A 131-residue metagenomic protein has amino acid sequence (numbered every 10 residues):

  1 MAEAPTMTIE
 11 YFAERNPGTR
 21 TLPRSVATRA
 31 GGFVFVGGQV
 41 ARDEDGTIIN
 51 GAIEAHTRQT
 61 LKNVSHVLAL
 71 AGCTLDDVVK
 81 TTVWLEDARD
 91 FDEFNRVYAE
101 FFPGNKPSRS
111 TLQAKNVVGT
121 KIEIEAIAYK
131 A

Functional and structural regions predicted by a protein language model:
M1-K62, H66-D76, L85-A131: N-terminal presequence-like segments and the immediate start of the first folded domain
